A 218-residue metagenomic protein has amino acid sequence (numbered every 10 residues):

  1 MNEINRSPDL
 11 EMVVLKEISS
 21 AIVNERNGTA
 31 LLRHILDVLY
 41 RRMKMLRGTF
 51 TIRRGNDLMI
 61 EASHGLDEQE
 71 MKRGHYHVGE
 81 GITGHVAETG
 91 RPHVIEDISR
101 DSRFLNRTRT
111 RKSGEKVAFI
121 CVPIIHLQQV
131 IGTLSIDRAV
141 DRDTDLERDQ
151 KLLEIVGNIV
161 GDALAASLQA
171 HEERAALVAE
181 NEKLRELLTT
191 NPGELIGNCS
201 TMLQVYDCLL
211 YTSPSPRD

Functional and structural regions predicted by a protein language model:
M1-A30, R41, E61-A62, A176-E186: Signal-transmission linkers at sensory-effector interfaces
N2-S7, R138-E154: Regulatory loop-to-helix N-cap segments in sensory/regulatory domains that couple ligand/signal detection
V14, H126, T144-A163: Amphipathic alpha-helical "output/dimerization" segments
L32, R185-D218: AAA+ ATPase active-site-proximal loops
M59, E68-E70, E96-A118: Signal-transducing coupling segments at domain and membrane junctions
Q69-H93: Acidic/proline- and glycine-rich, intrinsically disordered low-complexity segments that serve as regulatory linkers
V117-I125: A short, aliphatic-rich beta-strand micro-motif
L164-L195: Conserved ASCE P-loop NTPase core motifs with emphasis on AAA+ ATPases
